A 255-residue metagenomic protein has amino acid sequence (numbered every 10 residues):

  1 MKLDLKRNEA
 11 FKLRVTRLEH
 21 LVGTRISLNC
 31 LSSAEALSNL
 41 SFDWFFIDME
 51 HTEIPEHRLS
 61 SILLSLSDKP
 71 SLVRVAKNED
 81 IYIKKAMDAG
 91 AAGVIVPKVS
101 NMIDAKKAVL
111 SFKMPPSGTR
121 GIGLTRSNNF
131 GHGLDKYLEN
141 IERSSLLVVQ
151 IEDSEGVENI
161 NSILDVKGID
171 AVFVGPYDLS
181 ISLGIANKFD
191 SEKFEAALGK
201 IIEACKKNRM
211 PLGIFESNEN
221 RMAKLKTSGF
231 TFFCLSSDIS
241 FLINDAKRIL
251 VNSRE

Functional and structural regions predicted by a protein language model:
M1-E255: Expand to "…catalyze enediolate/carbanion chemistry for C-C bond making/breaking, isomerization, decarboxylation
